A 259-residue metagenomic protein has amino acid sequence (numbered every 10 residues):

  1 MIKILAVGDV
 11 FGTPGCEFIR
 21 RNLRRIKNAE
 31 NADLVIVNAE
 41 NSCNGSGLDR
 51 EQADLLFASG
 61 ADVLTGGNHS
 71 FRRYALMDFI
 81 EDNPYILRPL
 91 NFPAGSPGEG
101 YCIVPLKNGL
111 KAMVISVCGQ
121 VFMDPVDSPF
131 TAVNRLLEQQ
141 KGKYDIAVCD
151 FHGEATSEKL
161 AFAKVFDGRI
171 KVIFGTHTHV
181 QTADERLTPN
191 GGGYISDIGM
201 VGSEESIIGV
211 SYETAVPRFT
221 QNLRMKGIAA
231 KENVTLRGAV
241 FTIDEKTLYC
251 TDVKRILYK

Functional and structural regions predicted by a protein language model:
M1-K259: Acidic, metal/ion-coordinating pockets
